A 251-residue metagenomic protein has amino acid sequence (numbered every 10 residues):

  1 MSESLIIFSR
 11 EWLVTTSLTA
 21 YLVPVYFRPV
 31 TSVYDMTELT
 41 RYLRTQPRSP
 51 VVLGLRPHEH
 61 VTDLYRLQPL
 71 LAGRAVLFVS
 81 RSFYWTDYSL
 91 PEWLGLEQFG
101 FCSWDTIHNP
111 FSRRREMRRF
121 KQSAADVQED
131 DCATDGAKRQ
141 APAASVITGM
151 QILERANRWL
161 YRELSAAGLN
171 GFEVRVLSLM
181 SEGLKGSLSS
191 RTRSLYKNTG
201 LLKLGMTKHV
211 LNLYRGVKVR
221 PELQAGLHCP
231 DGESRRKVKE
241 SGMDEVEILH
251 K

Functional and structural regions predicted by a protein language model:
M1-A144: N-terminal regulatory/sensing modules of transcriptional regulators
S2-I6, P24, L43-V51, R74 (+4 more regions): Solvent-exposed, well-ordered amphipathic alpha-helical segments that flank/support binding or catalytic loops
A20, P24, R41, P69 (+6 more regions): Charged/polar, solvent-exposed surface patches and flexible loops
L39, A156, L160, V210-V217: Generic structural signal of hydrophobic/aromatic residues within well-ordered alpha-helices of folded domains
C132-A141, V146-R162, L223-K237: Phosphate/pyrophosphate-recognition segments in soluble nucleotide-handling domains
V146-N198, L202-L204: Helix-turn-helix DNA-binding segment
N198-K251: Basic, Lys/Arg-enriched C-terminal extension of HTH/homeodomain DNA-binding domains
